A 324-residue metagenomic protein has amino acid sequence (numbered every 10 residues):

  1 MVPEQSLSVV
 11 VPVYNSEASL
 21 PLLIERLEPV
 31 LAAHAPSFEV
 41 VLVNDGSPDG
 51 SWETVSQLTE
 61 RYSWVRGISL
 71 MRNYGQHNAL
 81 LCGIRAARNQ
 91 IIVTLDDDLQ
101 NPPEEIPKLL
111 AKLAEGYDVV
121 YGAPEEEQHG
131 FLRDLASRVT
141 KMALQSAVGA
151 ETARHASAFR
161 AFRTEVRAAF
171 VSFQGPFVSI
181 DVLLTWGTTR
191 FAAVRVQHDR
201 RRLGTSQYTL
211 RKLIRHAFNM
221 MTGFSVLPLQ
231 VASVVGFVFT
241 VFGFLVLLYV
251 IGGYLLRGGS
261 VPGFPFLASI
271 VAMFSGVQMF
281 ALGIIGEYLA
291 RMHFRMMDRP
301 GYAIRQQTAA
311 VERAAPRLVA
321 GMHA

Functional and structural regions predicted by a protein language model:
M1-E4, S179-A324: Hydrophobic helical membrane-anchoring modules
M1-P29, A35-P36, L318: N-proximal low-complexity "stem/linker" segments adjacent to membrane-targeting elements
S8, S37-E39, R66, D118: Structural signature of beta-strand start/N-cap positions in the alpha/beta core of ABC transporter nucleotide-binding
A18-P21, D49-L58: Acidic helix N-cap motif at the loop->helix transition within catalytic regions of sugar-transfer enzymes
P36-S47, I68-S69: Short beta-strand/loop segment that forms part of the nucleotide-sugar
N44-E53, L99-Q100: A conserved acidic beta->alpha catalytic loop
Q57, W64-R72, Q76-A86, Q100-L183 (+1 more regions): Acceptor/aglycone-binding surface of glycosyltransferases and processive sugar-polymer synthases
I92: Short aromatic/hydrophobic "clamp" motif used to bind/position activated sugar donors
